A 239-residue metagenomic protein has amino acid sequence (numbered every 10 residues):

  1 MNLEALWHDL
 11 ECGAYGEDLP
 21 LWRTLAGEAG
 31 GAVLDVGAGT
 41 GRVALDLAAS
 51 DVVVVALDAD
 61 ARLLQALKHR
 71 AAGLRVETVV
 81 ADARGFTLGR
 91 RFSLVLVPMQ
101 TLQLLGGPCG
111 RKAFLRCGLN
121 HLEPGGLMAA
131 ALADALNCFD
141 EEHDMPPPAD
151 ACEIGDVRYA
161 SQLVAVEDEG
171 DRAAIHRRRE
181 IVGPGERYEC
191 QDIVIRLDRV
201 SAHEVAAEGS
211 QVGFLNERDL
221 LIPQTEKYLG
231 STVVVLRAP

Functional and structural regions predicted by a protein language model:
M1-G31: Conserved class I S-adenosyl-L-methionine
G30-G39: Conserved class I S-adenosyl-L-methionine
G41, L45-G85: Class I SAM-dependent methyltransferase SAM/SAH-binding core
R84-L94: A short acidic, Gly/Pro-enriched loop at the edge of an enzyme's catalytic core that lines a small-molecule cofactor
S93-C109: A short SAM/SAH-binding and catalytic strip from SAM-dependent methyltransferases
K112-P124: A short glycine-rich, Lys/Arg-flanked "PGG" loop and its adjoining helix->strand segment in the class I
A129-H203: SAM-dependent methyltransferase
R196-P239: C-terminal lobe and adjacent flexible extensions of AdoMet/dcAdoMet transferase-like proteins
